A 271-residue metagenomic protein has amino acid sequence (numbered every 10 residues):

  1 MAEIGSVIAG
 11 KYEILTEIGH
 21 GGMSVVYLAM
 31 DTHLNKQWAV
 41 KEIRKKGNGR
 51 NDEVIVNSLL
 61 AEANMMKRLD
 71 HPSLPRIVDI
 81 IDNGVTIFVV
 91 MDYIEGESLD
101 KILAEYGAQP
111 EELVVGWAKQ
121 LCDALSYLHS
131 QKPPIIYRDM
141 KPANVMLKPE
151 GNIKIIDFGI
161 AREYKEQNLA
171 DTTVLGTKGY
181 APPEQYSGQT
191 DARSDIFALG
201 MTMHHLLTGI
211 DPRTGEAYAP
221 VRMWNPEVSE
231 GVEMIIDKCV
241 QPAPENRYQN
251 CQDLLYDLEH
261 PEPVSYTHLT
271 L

Functional and structural regions predicted by a protein language model:
L15-G21, V26: Protein kinase glycine-rich loop
G47-R68: AlphaC helix of the eukaryotic protein kinase fold
I80: Activation-segment/catalytic-loop signature of the eukaryotic protein kinase fold
G84-S98: Conserved short submotifs of the Hanks-type protein kinase catalytic core that shape the nucleotide-binding pocket
W117-A118: Activation segment signature within eukaryotic-like protein kinase domains
D123-I135: Protein kinase catalytic-loop region centered on the HRD/HxD motif
T177-P263: C-terminal lobe helix-coil module of Hanks-type protein kinase domains
T267-L271: Conserved small/polar residues in nucleotide/adenosyl-binding loops
